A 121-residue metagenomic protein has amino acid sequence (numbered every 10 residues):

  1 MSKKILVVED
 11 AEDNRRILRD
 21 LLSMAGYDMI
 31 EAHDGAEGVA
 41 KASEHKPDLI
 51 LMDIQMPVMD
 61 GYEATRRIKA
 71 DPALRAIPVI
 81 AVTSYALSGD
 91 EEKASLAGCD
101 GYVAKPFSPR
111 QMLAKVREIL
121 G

Functional and structural regions predicted by a protein language model:
E9: Conserved acidic carboxylate
R16-M24: Charged docking surfaces used in two-component/phosphorelay signaling
G26-H33, K41: Short hydrophobic/Thr-rich beta-strand motif most characteristic of the beta2 strand and flanking loop of CheY-like
H45-L51: Active-site beta3 strand of CheY-like receiver
M56: Receiver (REC) domain active-site loop signature in two-component systems and cognate sites in sensor histidine kinases
F107-V116: C-terminal output helix
